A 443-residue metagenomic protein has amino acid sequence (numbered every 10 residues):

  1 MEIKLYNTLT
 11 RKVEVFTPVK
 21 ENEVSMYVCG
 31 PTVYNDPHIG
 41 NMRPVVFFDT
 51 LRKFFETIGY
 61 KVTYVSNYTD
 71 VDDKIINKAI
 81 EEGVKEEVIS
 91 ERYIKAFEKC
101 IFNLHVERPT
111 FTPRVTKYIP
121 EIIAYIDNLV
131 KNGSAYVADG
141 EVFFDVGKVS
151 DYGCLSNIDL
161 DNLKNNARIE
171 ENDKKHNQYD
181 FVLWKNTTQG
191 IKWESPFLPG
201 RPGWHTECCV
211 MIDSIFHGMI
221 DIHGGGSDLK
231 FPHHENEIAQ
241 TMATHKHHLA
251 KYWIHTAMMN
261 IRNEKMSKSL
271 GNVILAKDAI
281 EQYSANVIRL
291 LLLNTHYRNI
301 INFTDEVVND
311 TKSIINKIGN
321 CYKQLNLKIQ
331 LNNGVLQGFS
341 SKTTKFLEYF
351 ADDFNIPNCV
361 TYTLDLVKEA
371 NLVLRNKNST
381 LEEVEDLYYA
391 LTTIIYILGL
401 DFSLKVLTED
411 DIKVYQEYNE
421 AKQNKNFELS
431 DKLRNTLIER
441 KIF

Functional and structural regions predicted by a protein language model:
M1-Y34, D49, K99, P120-L325: Alpha-helical recognition segments enriched in aromatics with Gly/Pro capping that present substrate-recognition
T10-V13, V19-H105: N-terminal, positively charged nucleic-acid-binding surface of large information/translation enzymes
Y60, S134, I442: Short phosphate-binding/catalytic loops that engage adenosine nucleotides
Y68-D72, I94-F97, E107-I122, G140-V149: Short, glycine/charge-rich beta-strand/loop segments that flank catalytic centers and engage negatively charged groups
K265-S267, V273-F443: Structural preference for alpha-helix termini/caps and helix-kink/transition segments
